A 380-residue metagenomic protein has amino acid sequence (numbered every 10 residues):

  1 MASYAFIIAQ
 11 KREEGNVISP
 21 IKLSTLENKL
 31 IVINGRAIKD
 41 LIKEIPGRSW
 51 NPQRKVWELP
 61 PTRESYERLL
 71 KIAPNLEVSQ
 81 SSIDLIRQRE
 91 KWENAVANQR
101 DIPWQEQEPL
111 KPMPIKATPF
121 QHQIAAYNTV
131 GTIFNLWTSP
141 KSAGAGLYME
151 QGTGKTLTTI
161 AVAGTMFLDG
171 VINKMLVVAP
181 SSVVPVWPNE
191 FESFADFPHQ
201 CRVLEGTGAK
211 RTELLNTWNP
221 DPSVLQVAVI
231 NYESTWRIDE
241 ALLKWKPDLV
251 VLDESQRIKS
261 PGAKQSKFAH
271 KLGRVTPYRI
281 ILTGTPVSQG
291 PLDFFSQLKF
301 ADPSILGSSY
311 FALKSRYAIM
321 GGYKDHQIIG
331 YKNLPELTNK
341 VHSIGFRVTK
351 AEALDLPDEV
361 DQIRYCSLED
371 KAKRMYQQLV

Functional and structural regions predicted by a protein language model:
M1-A117: Accessory DNA-engaging acidic/polar modules
R100-Y148: Conserved pre-motif I regulatory segment
G131-L136, T156-V171, F268-H270, A301: Walker A/P-loop NTP-binding motif
T158, V171-S193, S288-D293: Conserved Walker A/P-loop ATP-binding site and its immediately adjacent core in helicase/helicase-like ATPase domains
K174, S193, V224, L249 (+2 more regions): Conserved P-loop NTPase motor "coupling/switch" region that bridges the ATPase
V183-G208, A301-S304: Conserved helix-turn-beta segment of the N-terminal RecA-like "Helicase ATP-binding" lobe in SF1/SF2 helicases
A209-K246: Conserved helix/coil segment N-terminal to the catalytic DExD/H
P247, L282, S343, R347-V380: Inter-lobe connector of SF1/SF2 helicase motors
